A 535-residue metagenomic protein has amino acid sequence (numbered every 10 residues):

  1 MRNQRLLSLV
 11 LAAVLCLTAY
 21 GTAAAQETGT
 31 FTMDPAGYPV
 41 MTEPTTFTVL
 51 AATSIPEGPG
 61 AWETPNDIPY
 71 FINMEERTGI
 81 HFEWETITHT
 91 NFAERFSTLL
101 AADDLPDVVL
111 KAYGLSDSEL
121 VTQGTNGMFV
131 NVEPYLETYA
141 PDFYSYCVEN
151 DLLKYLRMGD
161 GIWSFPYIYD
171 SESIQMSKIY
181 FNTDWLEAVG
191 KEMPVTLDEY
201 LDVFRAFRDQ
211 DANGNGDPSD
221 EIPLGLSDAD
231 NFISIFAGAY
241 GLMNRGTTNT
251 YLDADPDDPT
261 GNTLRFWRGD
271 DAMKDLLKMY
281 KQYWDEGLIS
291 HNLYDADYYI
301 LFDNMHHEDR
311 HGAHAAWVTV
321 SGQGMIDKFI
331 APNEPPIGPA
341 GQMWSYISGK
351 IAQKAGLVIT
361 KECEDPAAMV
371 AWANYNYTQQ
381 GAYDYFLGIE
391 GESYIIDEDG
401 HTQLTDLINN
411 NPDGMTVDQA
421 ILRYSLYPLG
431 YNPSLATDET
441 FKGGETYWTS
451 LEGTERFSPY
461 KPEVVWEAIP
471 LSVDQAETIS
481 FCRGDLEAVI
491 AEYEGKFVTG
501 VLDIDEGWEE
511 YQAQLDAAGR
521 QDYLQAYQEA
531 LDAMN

Functional and structural regions predicted by a protein language model:
R2-L6, V10-L11, L15, A19-N535: Extracytoplasmic/secretory soluble proteins
